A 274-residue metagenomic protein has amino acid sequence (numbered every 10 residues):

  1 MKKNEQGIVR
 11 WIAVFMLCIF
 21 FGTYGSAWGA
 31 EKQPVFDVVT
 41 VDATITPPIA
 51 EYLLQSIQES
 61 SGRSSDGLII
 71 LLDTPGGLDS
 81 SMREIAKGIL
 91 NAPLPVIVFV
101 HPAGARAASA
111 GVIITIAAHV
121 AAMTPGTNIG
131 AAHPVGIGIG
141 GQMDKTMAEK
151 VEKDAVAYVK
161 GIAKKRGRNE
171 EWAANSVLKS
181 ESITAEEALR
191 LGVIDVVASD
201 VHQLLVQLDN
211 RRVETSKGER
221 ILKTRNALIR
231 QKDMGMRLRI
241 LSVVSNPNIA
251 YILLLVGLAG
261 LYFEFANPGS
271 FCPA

Functional and structural regions predicted by a protein language model:
M1-I8: N-terminal secretory signal peptides that target proteins for export/translocation
K2, Y24-A27: Eukaryotic low-complexity, proline/serine- and acidic-rich intrinsically disordered regions that serve as multivalent
R10, R237, L241, C272-P273: Alpha-helical transmembrane segments of integral membrane proteins
I12-Y24: Bacterial N-terminal signal peptides
A27-L241: Soluble extramembrane regions of membrane proteins in the secretory/endomembrane system
V244-A274: Core alpha-helical transmembrane segments of integral membrane proteins
